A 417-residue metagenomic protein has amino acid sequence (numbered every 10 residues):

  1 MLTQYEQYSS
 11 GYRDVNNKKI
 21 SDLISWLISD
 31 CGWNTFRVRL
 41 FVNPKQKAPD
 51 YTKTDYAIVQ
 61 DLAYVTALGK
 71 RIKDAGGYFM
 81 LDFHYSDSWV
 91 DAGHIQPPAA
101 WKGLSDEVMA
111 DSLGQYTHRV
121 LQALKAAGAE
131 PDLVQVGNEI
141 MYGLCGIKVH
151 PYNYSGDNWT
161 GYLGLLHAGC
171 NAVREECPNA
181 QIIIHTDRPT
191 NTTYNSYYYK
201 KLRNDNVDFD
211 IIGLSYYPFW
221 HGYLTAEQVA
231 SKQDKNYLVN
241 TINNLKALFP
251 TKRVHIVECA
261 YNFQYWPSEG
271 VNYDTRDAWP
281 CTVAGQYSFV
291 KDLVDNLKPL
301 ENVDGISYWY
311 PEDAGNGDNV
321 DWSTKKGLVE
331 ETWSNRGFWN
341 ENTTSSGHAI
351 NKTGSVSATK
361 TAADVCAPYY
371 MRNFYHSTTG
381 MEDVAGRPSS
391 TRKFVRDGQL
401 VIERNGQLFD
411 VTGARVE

Functional and structural regions predicted by a protein language model:
M1-L27: Boundary/entry segment of secreted carbohydrate-active catalytic domains
M1-Q4, F41, H84-S88, V136-M141 (+4 more regions): Active-site beta-loop-alpha junctions enriched in small/polar residues
S21-I24, E175-Q181, T193-D274, V294-V303: Glycoside hydrolase catalytic-domain groove-lining segments
S25-P189: Substrate-binding cleft and catalytic face of glycoside hydrolase catalytic domains, especially the flexible beta-alpha
S29-G32, L68-F79, R119-P131, L165-Q181 (+4 more regions): A structural motif corresponding to the C-terminal end of an alpha-helix and its immediate exit/capping segment
N244, Q264-D292, N296, L300-V384: Aromatic-rich peripheral "rim/lid" segments of glycoside hydrolase catalytic domains that contact and position glycan
T379-E417: C-terminal outer-membrane/trafficking sorting elements
